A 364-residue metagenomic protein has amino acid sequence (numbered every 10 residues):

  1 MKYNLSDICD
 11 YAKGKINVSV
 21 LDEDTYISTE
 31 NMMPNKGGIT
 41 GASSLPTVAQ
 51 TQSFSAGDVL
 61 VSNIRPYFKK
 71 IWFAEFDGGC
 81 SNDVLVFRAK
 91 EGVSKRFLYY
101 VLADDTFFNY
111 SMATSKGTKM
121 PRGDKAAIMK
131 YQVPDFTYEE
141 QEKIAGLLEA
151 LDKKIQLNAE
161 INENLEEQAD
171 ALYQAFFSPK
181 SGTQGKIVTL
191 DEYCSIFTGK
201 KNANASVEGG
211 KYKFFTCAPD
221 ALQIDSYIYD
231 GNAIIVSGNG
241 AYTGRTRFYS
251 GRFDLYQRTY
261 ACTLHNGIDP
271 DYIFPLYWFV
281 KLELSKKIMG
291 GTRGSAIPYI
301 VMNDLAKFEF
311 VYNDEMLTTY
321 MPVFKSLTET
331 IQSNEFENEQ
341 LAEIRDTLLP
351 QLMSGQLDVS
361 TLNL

Functional and structural regions predicted by a protein language model:
M1-V18, M32, K130-T216, D314-V359: Non-catalytic DNA-recognition/assembly elements of restriction-modification systems
N4-V18, D22-A56, D191-I235, G240-Y249 (+1 more regions): Sequence-specific dsDNA recognition surfaces
A12, L60, F76, S115 (+5 more regions): Short glycine/serine/threonine-biased micro-segments
E30, I64, K70, S81-V84 (+4 more regions): Glycine-anchored helix-breaking recognition loops at helix->coil/strand junctions
M33, V93, T137-E139, A221 (+3 more regions): Residues that cap or initiate secondary-structure elements
Q50-Q52, A56-D105, M112, T216-D220 (+2 more regions): A short beta-sheet element
S55, A126, V188, G210 (+1 more regions): Structured loop/turn residues at beta-strand edges in well-structured enzyme cores
